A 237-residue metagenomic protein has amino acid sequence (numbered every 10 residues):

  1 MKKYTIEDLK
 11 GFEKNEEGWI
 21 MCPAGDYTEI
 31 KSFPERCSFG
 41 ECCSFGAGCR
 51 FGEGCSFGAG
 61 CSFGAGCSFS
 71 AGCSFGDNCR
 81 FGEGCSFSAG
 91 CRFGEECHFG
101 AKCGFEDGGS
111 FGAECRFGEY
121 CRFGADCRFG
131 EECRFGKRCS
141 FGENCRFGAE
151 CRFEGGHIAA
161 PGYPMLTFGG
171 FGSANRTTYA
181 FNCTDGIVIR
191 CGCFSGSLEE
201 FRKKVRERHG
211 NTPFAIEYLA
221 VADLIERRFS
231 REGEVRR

Functional and structural regions predicted by a protein language model:
M1-R50: Extended, small-residue-rich solenoid/repeat segments and analogous flexible loops that form exposed scaffolds
S38-E154: Thr-biased low-complexity repeat/linker tracts and other Thr-enriched repetitive architectures
F135, F141, C145-R206: Glycine-rich hexapeptide-repeat left-handed beta-helix
K204, R208, R228-R231: Surface-exposed polar/charged interaction patches
F214-R237: Charged phosphate-binding loop/patch that engages nucleotide di/tri-phosphates or the phosphate backbone of nucleic
